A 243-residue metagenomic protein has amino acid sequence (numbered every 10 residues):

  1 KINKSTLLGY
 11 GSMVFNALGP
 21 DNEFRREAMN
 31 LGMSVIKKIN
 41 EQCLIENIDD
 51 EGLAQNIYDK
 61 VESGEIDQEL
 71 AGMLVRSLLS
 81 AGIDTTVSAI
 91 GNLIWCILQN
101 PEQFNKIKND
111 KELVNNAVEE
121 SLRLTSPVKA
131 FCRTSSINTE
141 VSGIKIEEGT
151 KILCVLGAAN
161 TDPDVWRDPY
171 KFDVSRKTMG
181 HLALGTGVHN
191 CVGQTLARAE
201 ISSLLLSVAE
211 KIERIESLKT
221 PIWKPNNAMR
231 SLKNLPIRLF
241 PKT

Functional and structural regions predicted by a protein language model:
K1-T243: Cytochrome P450
